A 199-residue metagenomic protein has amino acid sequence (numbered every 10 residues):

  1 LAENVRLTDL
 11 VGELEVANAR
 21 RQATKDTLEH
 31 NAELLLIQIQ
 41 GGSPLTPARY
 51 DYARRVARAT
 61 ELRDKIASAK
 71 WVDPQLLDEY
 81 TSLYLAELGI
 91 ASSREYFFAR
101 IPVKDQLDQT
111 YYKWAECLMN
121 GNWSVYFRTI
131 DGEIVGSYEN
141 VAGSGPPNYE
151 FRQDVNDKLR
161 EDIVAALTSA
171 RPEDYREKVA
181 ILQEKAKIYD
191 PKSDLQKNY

Functional and structural regions predicted by a protein language model:
L1-L88: Charged heptad-repeat coiled-coil "stalk" segments of single-pass membrane proteins that scaffold or bridge
R6, R20-R21, R49, R54-R58 (+8 more regions): Arginine residue identity/basic-tract feature
T24, N31, R94-F97, A142-G143: General N-terminal targeting signals
L62-A115, M119-W123: Soluble extracytoplasmic domains of inner/organellar membrane proteins
F98-R100, K104-Y199: Long mid-to-C-terminal scaffolding/interaction modules that assemble large complexes
